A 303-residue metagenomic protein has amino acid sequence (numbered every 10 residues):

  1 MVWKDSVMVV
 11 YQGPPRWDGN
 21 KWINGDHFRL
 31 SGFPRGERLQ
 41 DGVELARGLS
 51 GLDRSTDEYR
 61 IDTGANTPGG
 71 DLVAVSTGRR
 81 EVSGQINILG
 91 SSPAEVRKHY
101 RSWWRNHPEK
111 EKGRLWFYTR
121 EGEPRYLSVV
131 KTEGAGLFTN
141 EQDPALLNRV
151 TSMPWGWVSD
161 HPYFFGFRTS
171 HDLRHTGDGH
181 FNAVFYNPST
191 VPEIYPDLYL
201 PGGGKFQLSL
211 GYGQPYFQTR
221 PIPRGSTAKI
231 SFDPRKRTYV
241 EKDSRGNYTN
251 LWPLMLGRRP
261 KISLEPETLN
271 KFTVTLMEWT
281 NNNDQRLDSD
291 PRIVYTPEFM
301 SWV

Functional and structural regions predicted by a protein language model:
M1-R60: Polar/acidic, low-complexity leader/linker segments enriched in S/T/G and N/D
G19-P34, L39, R125-T132, P215-I222 (+1 more regions): Short amphipathic beta-strand/extended segments with alternating polar/hydrophobic composition
E44-S83, L137-Q142: Short, solvent-exposed beta-alpha or beta-beta edge segments that form flexible loop/patches at the rim of ligand
T67-E95, L147-Y163: Oligomerization/assembly interface segments of phage tail-like spikes and tubes
S76-R80, H107-E109, L147-T151, T190-P192 (+1 more regions): Solvent-exposed loop and beta-edge segments used for protein-protein assembly and interaction
N87-G134: Short, acidic/charged, Gly/Pro-enriched secondary-structure junctions
R114-F164, V294-Y295, V303: Short beta-strand and beta-hairpin "edge-sheet" elements
F167-V303: Intrinsically disordered, low-complexity segments enriched in serine, threonine, and glycine
